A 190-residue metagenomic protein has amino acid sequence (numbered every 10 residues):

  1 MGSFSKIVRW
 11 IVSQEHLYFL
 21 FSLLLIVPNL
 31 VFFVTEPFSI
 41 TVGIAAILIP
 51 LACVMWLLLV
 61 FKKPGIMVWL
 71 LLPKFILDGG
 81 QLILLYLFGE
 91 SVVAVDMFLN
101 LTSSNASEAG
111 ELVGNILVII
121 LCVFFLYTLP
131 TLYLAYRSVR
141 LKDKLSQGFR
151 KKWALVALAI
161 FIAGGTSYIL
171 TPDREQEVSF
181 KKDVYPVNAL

Functional and structural regions predicted by a protein language model:
G2-Y185: Transmembrane and membrane-interface helices of multi-pass, inner-membrane envelope-modifying transferases
L190: Short extracytoplasmic
